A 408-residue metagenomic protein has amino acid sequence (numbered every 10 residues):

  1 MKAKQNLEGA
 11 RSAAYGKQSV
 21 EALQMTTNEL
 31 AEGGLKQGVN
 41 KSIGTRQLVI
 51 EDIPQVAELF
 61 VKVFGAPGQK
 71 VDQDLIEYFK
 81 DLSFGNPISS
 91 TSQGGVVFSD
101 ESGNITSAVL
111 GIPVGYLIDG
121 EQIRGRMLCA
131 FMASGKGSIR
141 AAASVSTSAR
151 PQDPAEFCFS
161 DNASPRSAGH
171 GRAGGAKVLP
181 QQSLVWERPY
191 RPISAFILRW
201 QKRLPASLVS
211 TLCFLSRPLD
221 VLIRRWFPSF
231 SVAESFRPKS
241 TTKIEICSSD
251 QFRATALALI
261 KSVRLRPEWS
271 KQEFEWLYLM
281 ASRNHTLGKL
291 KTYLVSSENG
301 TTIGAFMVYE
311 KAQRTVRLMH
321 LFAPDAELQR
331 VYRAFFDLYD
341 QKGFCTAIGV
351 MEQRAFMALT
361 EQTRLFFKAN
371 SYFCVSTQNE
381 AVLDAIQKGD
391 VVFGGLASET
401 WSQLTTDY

Functional and structural regions predicted by a protein language model:
K2-K4, G16-K36, N40, Y78 (+5 more regions): Active-site/acyl-donor-binding loops of N-acyltransferases
G9-R11: Intrinsic, low-complexity polybasic segments
L23, N28-E32, Q37, P54-I118 (+2 more regions): Amide-forming acyltransferase catalytic core, primarily the GNAT-like/NAT-type and related acyltransferase folds
V49-D52: Acidic/polar helix N-cap motif
G125, A142-S146, S164: Amphipathic alpha-helical segments in well-structured domains
C129-I139, H320-L328: A short, internal acetyl-CoA/4′-phosphopantetheine-binding micro-motif in the GNAT/acyltransferase core
K136-D153, L328-Y332: Glycine-rich acyl-CoA binding loop
